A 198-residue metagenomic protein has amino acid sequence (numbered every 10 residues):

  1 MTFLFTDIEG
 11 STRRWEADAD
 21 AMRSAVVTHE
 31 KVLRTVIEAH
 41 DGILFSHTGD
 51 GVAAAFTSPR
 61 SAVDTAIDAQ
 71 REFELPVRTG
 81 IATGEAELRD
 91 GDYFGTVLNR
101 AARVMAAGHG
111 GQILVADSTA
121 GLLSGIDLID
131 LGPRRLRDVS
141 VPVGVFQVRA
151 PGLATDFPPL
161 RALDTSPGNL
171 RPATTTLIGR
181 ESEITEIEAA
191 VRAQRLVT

Functional and structural regions predicted by a protein language model:
M1-T65, E72: Catalytic NTP-binding/metal-coordinating core of nucleotidyl cyclase/transferase enzymes
T6, V115, G179: A conserved hydrophobic position in a structured secondary element of the catalytic/binding core that shapes
E16, A106-H109, R192: Alpha-solenoid HEAT/Armadillo repeat architecture
E30, L98, E181-T185: Short, well-ordered alpha-helical scaffold segments within catalytic/effector domains
K31-R34, A53-G152: Catalytic beta-strand-to-alpha-helix segment of the class III nucleotidyl cyclase homology domain
S46-G49, M105-G108, G168-P172: Short glycine-enriched loop/turn motifs at secondary-structure junctions
G152-D164: Juxtacatalytic C-terminal regulatory tail of Ser/Thr protein kinases
A162-T198: Walker A/P-loop phosphate-binding element recognition
